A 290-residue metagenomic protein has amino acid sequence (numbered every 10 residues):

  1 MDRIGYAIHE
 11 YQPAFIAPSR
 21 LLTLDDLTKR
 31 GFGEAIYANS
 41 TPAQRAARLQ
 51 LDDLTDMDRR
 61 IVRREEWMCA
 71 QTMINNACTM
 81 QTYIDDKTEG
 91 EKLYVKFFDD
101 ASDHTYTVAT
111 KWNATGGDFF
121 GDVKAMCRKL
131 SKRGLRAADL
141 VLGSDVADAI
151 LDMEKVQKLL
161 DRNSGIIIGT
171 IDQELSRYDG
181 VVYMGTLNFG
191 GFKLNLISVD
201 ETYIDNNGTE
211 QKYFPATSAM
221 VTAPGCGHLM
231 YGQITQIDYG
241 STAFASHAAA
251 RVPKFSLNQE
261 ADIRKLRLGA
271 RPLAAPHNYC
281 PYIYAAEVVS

Functional and structural regions predicted by a protein language model:
M1-I36: Assembly/oligomerization interface modules of large self-assembling protein complexes
K29-L49: Short His/Asp/Glu-rich catalytic/ion-coordination signatures at enzyme active sites or charged loops
A46-Q50, D86, G90-E91: Membrane-entry segments of alpha-helical transmembrane domains in multi-pass membrane proteins
A47-L51, R60-Q71: Contiguous, amphipathic alpha-helical segments that mediate oligomerization or scaffolding in large protein assemblies
M57: RNA-binding accessory domains that recognize and position tRNA/RNA substrates
E66-D86: Short, glycine/acidic-rich hinge or "gate" loops at secondary-structure transitions that mediate conformational
K87-T170: Extended, solvent-exposed, turn-rich assembly/linker loops in the middle of proteins
V156-S290: Sequence/fold signature of self-assembling virion shell proteins
